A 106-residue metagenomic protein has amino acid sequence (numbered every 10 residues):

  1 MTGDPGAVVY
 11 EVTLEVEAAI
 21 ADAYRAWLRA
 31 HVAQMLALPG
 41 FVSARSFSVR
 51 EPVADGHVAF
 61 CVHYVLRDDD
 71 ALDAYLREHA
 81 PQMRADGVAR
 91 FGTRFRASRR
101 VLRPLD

Functional and structural regions predicted by a protein language model:
T2-V8, A54-G56: Short, flexible turn/loop "capping" segments at secondary-structure junctions
A7-E15: Active-site-flanking beta-strand signature of metal-NTP-handling nucleotidyl enzymes and homologous cyclase-like
V16-A18, D68: Beta-strand elements of well-folded, non-transmembrane domains
I20-S46, M83-A85: Short amphipathic alpha-helical segments
L36-V42, D55-V58, V65-V101: An amphipathic, aromatic/His-enriched active-site/gating alpha helix that lines ligand/cofactor pockets
F47-P52: Short, solvent-exposed loop/turn elements at beta->coil junctions and helix N-caps that rim active or binding pockets
L102-D106: Short, low-order "capping/linker" segments at domain edges
